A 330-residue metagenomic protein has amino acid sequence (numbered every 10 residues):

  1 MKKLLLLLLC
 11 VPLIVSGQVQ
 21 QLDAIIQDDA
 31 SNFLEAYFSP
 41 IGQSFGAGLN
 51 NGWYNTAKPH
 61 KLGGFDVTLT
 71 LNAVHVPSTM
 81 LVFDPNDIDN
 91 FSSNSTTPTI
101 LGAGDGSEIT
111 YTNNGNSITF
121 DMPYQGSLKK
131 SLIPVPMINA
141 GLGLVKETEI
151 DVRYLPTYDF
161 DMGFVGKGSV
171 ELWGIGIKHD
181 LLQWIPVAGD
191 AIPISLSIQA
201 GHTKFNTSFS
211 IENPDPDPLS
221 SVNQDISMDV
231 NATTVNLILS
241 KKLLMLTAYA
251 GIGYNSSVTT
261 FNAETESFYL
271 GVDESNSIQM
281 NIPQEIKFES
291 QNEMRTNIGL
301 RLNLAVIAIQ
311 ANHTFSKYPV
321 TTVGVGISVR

Functional and structural regions predicted by a protein language model:
K3-I14: Sec-dependent N-terminal signal peptides
G17-T97: N-terminal, post-signal peptide beta-strand-biased segments of exported outer-membrane/organellar beta-barrel and other
N55-G63, S78, L182-L196, L244-M245: Short loop/turn motifs that connect adjacent beta-strands in outer-membrane beta-barrel proteins
T56-K58, V67-L69, I138-L144, I175-H179 (+5 more regions): Residues on the lipid-exposed face of transmembrane beta-strands in outer-membrane beta-barrel proteins
L71-H75, Y154-F160, L181, A200-N206 (+5 more regions): Transmembrane beta-strands of outer-membrane beta-barrel pores
M80-P85, I100-S131, D159-L172, T203-A232 (+2 more regions): Extracellular/periplasm-exposed beta-strand and loop segments of Gram-negative cell-envelope proteins, dominated by
K129-V135, V145, E149-V170, S290-M294 (+1 more regions): Solvent-exposed loop/turn segments connecting transmembrane beta-strands in outer-membrane beta-barrel proteins
E147-I150, W184-V187, M245-A248, V306-Q310 (+1 more regions): Repeated loop/turn-to-beta-strand initiation elements of outer-membrane beta-barrel proteins
